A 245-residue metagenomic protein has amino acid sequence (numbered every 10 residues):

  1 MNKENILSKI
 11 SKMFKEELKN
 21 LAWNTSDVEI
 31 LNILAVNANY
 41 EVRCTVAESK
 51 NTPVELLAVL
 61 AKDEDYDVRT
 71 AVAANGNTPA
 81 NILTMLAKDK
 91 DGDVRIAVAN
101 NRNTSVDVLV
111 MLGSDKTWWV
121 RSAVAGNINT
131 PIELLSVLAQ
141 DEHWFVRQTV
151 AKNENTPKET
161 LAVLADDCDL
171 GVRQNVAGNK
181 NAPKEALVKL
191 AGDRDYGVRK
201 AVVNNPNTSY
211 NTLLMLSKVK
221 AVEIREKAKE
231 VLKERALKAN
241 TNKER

Functional and structural regions predicted by a protein language model:
M1-R245: Alpha-helical scaffold segments
